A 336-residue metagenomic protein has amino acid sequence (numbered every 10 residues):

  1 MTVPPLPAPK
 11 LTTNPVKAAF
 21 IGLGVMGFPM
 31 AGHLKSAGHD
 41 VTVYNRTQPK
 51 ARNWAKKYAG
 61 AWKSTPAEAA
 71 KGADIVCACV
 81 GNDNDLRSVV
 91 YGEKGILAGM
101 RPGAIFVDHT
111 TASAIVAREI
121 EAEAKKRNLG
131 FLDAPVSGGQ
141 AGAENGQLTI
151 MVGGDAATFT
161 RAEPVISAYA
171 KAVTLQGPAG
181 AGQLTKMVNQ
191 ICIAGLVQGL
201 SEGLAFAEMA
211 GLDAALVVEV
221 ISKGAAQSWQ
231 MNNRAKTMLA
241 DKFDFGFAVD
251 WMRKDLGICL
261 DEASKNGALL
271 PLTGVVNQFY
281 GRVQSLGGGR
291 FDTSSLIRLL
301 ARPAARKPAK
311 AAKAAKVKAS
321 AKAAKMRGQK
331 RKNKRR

Functional and structural regions predicted by a protein language model:
M1-L6, N53, K71, A305-R336: Polybasic, lysine-enriched low-complexity intrinsically disordered terminal tails
T2-A78, A104, H109-T110, K334: NAD(P)+-binding Rossmann beta1-loop-alpha1 motif at the extreme N-terminus of oxidoreductases
P66-L129: Rossmann-fold NAD(P) dinucleotide-binding segment
V80, T111-I191: Rossmann-fold dinucleotide-binding core
G146-G153, T160, T174, P178-A210 (+2 more regions): Active-site-proximal catalytic alpha-helix in oxidoreductases
A179, Q183-L184, Q227-S294: Interdomain hinge/lid region at the active-site interface of Rossmann-like NAD(P)-dependent oxidoreductases
